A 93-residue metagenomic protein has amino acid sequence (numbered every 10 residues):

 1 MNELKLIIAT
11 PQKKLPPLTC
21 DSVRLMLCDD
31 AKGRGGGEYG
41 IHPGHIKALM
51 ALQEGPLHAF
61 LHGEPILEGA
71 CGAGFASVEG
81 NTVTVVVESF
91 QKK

Functional and structural regions predicted by a protein language model:
N2-L6: Short structural boundary motif marking the start of a folded domain
A9-K93: Compact, glycine-rich, soluble single-domain proteins
